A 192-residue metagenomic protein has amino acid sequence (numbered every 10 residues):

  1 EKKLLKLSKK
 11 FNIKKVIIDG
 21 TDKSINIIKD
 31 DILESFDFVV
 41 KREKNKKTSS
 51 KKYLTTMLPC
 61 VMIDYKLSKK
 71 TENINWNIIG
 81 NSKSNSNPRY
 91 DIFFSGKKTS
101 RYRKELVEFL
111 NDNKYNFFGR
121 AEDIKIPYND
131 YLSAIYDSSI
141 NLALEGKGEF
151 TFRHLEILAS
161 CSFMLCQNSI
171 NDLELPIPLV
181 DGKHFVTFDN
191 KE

Functional and structural regions predicted by a protein language model:
E1-D181, V186-T187: Nucleotide-sugar donor-binding catalytic core of glycosyltransferases
K191: Catalytic phosphate/metal-binding cores of nucleic-acid and nucleotide-processing enzymes, i.e., regions that mediate
